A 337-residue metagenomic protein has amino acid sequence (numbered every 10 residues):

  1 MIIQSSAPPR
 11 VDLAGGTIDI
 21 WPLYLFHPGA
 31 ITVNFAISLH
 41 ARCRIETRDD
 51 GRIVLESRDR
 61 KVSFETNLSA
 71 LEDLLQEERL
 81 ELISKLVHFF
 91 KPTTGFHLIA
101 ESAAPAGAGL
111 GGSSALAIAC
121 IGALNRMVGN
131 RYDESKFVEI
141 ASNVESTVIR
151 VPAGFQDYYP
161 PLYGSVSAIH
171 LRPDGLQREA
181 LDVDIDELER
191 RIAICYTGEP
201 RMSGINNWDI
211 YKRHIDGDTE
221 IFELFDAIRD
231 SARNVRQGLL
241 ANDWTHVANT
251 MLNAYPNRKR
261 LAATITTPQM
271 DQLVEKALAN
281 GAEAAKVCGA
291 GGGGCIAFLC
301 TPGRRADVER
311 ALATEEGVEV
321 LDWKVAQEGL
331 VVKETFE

Functional and structural regions predicted by a protein language model:
M1-A14, I18-W21, L25-F26, N34-F35 (+4 more regions): C-terminal nucleotide
P92-L98: Conserved catalytic cysteine-centered active-site region of acyl-thioester-dependent Claisen-condensing enzymes
A104-A108, E283-A285: Short pre-catalytic strand/loop immediately N-terminal to key active-site residues, enriched for Gly-Thr
G107-L110, K259-L261: A generic structural signal for short coil/turn motifs at secondary-structure boundaries
L110-E134, L162: DPxDG-like acidic metal-binding loop motif
G293-C295: Glycine-rich active-site/cofactor-binding loop and its immediate structural neighborhood
